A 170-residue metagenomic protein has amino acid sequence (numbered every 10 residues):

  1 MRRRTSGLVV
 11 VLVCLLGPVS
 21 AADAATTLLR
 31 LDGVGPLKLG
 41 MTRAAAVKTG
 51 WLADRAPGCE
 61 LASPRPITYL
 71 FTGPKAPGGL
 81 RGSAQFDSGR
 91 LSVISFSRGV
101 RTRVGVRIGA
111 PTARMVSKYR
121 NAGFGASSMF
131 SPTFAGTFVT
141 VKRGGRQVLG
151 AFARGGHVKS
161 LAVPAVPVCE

Functional and structural regions predicted by a protein language model:
M1-V9: Bacterial N-terminal signal peptides that target proteins for export
V9-P18: Bacterial N-terminal signal peptides
V19-A24: Sec/Tat signal peptide C-region and signal peptidase I cleavage site
A25-L31, R90-V100: Acidic/histidine-rich, surface-exposed loop or edge segments in extracytoplasmic proteins
G40, R103-P111: Glycine-centered tight-turn and secondary-structure capping sites
T42-D87, T112-H157, V168-E170: A cross-family detector of function-defining hotspots
S160-A165: A motif-centric signal for short, conserved binding hotspots located in accessible loops or intrinsically disordered
